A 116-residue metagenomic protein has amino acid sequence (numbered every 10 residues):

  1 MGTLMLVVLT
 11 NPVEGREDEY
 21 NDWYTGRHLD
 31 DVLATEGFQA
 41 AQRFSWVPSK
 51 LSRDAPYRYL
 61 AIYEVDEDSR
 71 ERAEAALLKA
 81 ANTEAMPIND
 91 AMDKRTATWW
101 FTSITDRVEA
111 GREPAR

Functional and structural regions predicted by a protein language model:
M1-R116: Macromolecular interaction modules
